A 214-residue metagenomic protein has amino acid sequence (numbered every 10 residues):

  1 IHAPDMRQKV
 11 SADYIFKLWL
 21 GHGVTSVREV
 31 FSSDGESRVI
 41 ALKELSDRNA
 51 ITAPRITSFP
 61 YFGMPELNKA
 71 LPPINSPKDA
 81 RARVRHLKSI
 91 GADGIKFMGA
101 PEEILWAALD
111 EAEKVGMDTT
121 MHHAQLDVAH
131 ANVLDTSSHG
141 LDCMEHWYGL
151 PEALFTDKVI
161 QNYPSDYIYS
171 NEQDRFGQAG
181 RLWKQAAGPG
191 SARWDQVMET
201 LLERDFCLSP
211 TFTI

Functional and structural regions predicted by a protein language model:
I1-R48, N68-P72, A131-T136: Metal-associated gating/positioning segment near the N- to mid-region
A3-S11, G63-P77, T156, P164-Y167 (+1 more regions): Acidic/histidine-rich helix-loop elements that form or flank divalent-metal/phosphate-binding sites at the catalytic
I15-S37, A53-F62, K88-A100, L109 (+4 more regions): Divalent metal-dependent hydrolysis catalytic cores, especially in the metallo-beta-lactamase
V39-A50, V133-L141, R193-C207: Short amphipathic alpha-helices and their capping/turn segments at secondary-structure boundaries
V39-I40, A129-G140, L154-Y163, I214: Histidine/acidic-residue-rich catalytic or RNA/ligand-binding cores of hydrolases and nuclease-related proteins
V39-S46, P54-I56, K114-D118, D157-Q173: Short acidic, glycine/proline-enriched helix-loop-strand junctions
A50-A53, T57-D135, P151: Histidine/acidic-residue-rich, glycine-tolerant segments that coordinate divalent metal ions
H86-G94, A100, Y148-I214: Active-site neighborhoods of metal-dependent hydrolases
